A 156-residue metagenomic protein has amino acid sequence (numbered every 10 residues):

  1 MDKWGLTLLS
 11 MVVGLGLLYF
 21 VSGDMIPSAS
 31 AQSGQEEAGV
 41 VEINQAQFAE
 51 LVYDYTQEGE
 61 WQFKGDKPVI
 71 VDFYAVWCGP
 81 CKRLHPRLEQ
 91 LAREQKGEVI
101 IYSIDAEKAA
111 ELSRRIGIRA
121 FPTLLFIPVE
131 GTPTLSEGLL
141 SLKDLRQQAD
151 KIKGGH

Functional and structural regions predicted by a protein language model:
M1-A46, H156: N-terminal targeting signals for export/organelle localization
E42-P68: A short beta-strand-turn-helix
D66-V69, F73-W77, A120: Short pre-active-site segment immediately N-terminal to redox-active cysteine/selenocysteine motifs in thiol-based
I70-V71, I101, L124: Hydrophobic beta-strand anchors of alpha/beta hydrolase catalytic cores
V76-R83, R114, T123: C-type cytochrome heme c attachment motif
P80-Q95: Typically the conserved alpha-helix immediately C-terminal to a functionally engaged Cys/Sec in thioredoxin-like
D105-E107: Conserved acidic residues
A120, L125-H156: Non-catalytic, surface beta->alpha helical segment in thiol-disulfide oxidoreductase systems
